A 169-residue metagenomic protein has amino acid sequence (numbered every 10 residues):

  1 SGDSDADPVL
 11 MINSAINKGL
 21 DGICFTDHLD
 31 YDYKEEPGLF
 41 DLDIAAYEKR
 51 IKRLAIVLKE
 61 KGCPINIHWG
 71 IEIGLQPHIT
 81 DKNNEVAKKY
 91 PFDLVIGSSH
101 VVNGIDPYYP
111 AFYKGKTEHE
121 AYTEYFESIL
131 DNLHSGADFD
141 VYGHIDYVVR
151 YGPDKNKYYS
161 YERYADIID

Functional and structural regions predicted by a protein language model:
S1-G2, K89, G97-D169: Domain-core and long-helix interface of multi-subunit machines
S1-P77, V149-A165: An N-terminally biased module of ancient metal coordination in phosphate/nucleic-acid-related enzymes
S4-S14, H78-V86, E124-H134: Short, acidic/polar
I16-N17, E48-C63, N84-I96, L133-A137 (+1 more regions): Acidic (Asp/Glu)-rich catalytic clusters
V57-E120: Active-site gating/metal-coordination segments in enzymes
